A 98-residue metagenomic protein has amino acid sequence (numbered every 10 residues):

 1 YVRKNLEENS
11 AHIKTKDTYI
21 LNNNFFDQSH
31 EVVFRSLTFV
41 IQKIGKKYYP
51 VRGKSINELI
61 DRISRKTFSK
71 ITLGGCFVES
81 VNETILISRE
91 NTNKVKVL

Functional and structural regions predicted by a protein language model:
Y1-L98: AMP-forming adenylation/ATP pyrophosphatase catalytic core
